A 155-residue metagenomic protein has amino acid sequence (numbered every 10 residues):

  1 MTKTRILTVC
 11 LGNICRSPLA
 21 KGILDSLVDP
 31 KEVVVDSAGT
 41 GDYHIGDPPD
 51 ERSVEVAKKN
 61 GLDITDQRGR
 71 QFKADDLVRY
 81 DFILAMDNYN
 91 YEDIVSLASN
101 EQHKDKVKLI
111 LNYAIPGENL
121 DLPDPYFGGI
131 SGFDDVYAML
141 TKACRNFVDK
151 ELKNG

Functional and structural regions predicted by a protein language model:
M1-R79, D149-G155: Conserved active-site segments centered on acidic
F82, Y91-G155: Phosphate-binding/catalytic loops
A85-M86: Short beta-strand scaffold positions
